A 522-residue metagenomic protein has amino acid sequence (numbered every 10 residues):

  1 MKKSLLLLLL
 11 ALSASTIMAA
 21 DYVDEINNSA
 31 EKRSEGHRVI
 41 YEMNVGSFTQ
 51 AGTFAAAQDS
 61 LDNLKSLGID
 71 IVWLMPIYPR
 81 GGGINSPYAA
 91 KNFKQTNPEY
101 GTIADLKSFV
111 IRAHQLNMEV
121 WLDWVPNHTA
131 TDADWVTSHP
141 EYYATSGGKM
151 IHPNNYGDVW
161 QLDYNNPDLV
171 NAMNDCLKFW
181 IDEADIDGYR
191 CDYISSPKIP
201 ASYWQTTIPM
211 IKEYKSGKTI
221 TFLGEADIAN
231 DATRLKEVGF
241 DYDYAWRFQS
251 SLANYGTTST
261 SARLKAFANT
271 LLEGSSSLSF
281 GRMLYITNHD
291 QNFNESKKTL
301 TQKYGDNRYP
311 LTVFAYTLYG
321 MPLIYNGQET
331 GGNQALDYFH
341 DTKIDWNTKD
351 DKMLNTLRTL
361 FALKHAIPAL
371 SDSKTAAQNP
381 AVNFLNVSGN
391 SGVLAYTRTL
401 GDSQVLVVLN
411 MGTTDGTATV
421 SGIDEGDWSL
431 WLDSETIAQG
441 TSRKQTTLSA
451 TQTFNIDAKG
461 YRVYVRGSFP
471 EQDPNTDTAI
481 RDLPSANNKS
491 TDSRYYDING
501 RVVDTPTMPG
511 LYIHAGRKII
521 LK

Functional and structural regions predicted by a protein language model:
S4-S13: Sec-dependent N-terminal signal peptides
S15-A19: Sec/Tat signal peptide C-region and signal peptidase I cleavage site
D21-I71, P76-D185, I199-S202, T206-K218 (+1 more regions): Substrate-binding/active-site clefts of carbohydrate-active enzymes
Y22-V23, C176, D182, R190-Y285 (+7 more regions): Active-site-proximal helices and loops of the catalytic beta/alpha 8
V408-G412: Asparagine-centered strand-capping/turn motif at beta-strand->loop junctions
K444-N475: C-terminal beta-strand-rich structural cap/linker in extracellular carbohydrate-active enzymes
S468-N499: Residue-level detector of functionally pivotal "anchor" positions at catalytic/ligand-binding pockets or at interdomain
L511-K522: C-terminal tail/sorting-segment detector
